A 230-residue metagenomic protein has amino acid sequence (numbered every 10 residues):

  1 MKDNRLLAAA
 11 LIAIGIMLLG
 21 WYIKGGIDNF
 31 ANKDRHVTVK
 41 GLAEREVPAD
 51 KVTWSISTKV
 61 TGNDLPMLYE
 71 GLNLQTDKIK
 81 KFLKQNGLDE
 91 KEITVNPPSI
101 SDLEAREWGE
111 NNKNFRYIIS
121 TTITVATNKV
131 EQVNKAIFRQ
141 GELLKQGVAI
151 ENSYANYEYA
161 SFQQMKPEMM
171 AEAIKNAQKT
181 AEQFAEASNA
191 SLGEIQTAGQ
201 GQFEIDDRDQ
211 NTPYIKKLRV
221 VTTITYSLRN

Functional and structural regions predicted by a protein language model:
K2-A9, G15-N230: Short, charged, surface-exposed interaction patches
